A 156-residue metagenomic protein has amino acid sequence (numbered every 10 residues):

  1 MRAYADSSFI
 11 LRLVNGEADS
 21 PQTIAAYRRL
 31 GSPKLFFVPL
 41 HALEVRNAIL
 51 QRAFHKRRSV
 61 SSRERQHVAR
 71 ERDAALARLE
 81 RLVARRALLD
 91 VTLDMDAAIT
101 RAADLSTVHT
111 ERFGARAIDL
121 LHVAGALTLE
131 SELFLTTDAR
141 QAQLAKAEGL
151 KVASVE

Functional and structural regions predicted by a protein language model:
M1-H67, A139, E148-K151: Short, well-structured N-terminal submotif of metal-dependent ribonuclease cores
A26-R29, R78, L82, R101 (+1 more regions): Residues that form generic nucleotide/phosphate-binding pockets
K34, V38, R65-V68, R72 (+2 more regions): Alpha-helix initiation/capping motif
H41-E44, E71, A75, A98: Hydrophobic/aromatic residues within well-ordered alpha-helical segments
K56-L88: Helix-adjacent hinge/juxtasegments
R85-Q143: Active-site neighborhoods of divalent-metal-dependent phosphate/nucleic-acid chemistry enzymes
V155-E156: Short beta->alpha connector loops at strand-helix junctions that form conserved, small/polar/Pro-enriched
